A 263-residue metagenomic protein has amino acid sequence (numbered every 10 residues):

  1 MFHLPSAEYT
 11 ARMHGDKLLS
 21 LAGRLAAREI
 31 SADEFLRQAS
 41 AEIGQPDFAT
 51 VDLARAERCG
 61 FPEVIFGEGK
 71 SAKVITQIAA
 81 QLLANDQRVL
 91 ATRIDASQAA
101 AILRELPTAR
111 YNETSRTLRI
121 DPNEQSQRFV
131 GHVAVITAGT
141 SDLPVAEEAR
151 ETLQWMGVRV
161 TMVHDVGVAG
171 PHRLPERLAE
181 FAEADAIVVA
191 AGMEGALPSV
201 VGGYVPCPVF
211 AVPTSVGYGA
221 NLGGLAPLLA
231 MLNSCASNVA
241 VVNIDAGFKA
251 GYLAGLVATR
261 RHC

Functional and structural regions predicted by a protein language model:
Y9-D95, A100, E105: Long amphipathic alpha-helical segments
K73-I75, D142-E147, P171-H172, A191-V201 (+2 more regions): Short glycine/serine/threonine-rich phosphate/pyrophosphate-binding segments that cradle anionic phosphate groups
E105-P107, Y204-V205, C235-S237: Short, structured coil segments at secondary-structure junctions
T117-D121, R159-E180, L225-A226, V242-D245: Glycine-rich oxoanion-binding loops at beta->alpha junctions
R128-R173: Glycine-rich phosphate/diphosphate-binding loop of Rossmann-like nucleotide-binding domains
T137, V216, A220-C263: C-terminal binding/interaction regions
E176-T214: Glycine-rich phosphate-binding loop
